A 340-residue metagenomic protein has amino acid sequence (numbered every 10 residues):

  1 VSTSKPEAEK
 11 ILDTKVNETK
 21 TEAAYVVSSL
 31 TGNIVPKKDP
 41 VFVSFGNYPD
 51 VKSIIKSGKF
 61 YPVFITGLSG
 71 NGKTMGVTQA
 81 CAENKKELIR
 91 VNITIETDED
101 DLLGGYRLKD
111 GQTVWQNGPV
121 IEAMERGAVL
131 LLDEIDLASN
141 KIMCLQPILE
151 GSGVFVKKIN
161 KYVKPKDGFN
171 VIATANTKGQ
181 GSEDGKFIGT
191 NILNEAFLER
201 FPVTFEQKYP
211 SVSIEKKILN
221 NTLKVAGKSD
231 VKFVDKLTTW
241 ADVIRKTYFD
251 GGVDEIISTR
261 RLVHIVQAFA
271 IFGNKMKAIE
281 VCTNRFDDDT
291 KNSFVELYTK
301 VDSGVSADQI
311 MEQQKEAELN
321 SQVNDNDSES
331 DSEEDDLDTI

Functional and structural regions predicted by a protein language model:
V1-I340: C-terminal regulatory/interaction module of P-loop NTP-utilizing enzymes
